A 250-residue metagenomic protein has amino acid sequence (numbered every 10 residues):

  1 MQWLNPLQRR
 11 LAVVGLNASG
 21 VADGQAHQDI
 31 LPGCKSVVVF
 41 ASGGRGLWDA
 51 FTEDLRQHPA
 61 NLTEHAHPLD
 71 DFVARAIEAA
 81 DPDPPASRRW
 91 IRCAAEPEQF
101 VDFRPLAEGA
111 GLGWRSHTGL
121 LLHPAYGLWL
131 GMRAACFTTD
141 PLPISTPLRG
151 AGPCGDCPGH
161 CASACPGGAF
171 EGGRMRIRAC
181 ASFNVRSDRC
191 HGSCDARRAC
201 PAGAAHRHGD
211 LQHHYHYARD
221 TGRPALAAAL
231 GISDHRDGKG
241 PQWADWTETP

Functional and structural regions predicted by a protein language model:
M1-D156, V185-C194, R207-P250: Auxiliary alpha/beta "docking" domains used to position bulky ligands
G152-E171, R176-A205: Local cysteine-cluster metal-coordination motifs and their immediate loop/turn environment, predominantly Fe-S cluster
